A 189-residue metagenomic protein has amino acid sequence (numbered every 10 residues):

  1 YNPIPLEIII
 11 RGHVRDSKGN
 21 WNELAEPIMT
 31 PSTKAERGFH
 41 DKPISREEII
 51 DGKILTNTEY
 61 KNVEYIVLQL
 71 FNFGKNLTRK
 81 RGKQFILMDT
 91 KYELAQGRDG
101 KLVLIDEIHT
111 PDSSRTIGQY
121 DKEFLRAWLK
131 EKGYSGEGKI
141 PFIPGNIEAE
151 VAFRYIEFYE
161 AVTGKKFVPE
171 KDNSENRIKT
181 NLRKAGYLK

Functional and structural regions predicted by a protein language model:
Y1-R37, S135-F142, E150-K189: Active-site loop/lid in soluble adenylation, ligation, and acyl-transfer enzymes
P3-P5, G82-L87, R98-L102: Coil-to-beta-strand transition motifs
A35-I66, I140-G145: Short histidine-centered catalytic/ligand-binding loop motif
I54-M88: A long amphipathic alpha-helix within ATP-dependent nucleotide-binding catalytic cores
T58, N62-Y65, Q69, Y120 (+1 more regions): Generic recognition of stable, solvent-exposed alpha-helical segments in well-folded globular domains
I66, I86-M88, L94-R98, E148: Positively charged, low-complexity, intrinsically disordered RNA-binding extensions
Y92-W128: Catalytic activation segment of kinase domains across protein kinase-like and atypical kinase folds
I117-S135, V151-I156: Conserved His + Asp/Glu catalytic blocks
